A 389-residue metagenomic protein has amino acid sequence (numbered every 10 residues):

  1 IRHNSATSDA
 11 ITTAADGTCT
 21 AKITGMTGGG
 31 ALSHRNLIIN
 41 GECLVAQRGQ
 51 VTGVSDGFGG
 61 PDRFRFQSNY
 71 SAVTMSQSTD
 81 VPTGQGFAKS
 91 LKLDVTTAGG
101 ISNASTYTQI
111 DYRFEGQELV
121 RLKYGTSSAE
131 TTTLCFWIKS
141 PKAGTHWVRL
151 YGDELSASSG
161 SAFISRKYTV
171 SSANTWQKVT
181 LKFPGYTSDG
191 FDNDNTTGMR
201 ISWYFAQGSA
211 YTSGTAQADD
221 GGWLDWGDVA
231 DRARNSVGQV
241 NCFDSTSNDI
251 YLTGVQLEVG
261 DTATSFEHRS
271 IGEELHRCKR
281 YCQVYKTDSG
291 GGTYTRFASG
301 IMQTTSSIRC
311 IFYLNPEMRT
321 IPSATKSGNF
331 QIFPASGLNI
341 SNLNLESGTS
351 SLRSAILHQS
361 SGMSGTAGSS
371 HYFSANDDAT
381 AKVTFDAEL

Functional and structural regions predicted by a protein language model:
I1-A10, S71, M75-T79: Self-maturation zones of extracellular/virion spikes and adhesins
R2-M26: Beta-strand-rich receptor-binding modules of extracellular spikes/adhesins
I23-L389: Extracellular and organelle-lumenal recognition/adhesion modules and their flexible linkers in secreted
